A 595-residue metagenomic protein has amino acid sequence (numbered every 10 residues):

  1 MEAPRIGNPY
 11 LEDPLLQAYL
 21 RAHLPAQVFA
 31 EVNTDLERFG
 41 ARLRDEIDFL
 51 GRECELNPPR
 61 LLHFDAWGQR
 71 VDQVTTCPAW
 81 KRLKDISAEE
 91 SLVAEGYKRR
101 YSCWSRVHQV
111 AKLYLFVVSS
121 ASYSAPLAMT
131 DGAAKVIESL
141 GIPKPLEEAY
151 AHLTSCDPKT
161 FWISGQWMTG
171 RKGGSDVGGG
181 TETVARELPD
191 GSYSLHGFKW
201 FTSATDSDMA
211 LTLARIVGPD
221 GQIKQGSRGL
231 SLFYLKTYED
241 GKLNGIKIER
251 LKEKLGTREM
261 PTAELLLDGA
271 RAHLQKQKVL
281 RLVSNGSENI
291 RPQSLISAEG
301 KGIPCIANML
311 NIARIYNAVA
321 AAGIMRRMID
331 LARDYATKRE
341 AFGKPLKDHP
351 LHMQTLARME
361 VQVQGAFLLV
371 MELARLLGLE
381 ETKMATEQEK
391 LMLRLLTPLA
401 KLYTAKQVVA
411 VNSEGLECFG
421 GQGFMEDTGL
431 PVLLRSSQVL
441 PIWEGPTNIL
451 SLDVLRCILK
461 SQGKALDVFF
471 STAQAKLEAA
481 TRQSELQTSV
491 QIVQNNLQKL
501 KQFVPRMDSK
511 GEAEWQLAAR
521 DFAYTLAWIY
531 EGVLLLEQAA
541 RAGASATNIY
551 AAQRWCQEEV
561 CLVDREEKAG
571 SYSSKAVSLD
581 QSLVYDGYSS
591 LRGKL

Functional and structural regions predicted by a protein language model:
M1-S102, Y588-L595: Extended, charge-enriched "interface" segments that sit outside catalytic cores
I6, T34, R38-A41, D45 (+2 more regions): Alpha-helix capping/hinge segments and adjacent helical runs
D65-T160, S203-T205, V363, S436 (+3 more regions): Internal helix-loop-helix
K159-T169: A short, Trp-centered hydrophobic/proline-enriched beta-strand micro-motif
S192, H196-I246: A short core secondary-structure module
D240-G245, E249, E264-A313, D330-D348 (+3 more regions): A glycine-rich, basic-preceded beta-loop-alpha segment at the flavin cofactor/substrate interface of flavin-utilizing
Q364-K401, V504-L517, L536-T547: C-terminal helix-coil-helix/basic helical segment that borders enzyme active sites and/or dimer interfaces and provides
K476-L595: C-terminal amphipathic alpha-helical interaction region
